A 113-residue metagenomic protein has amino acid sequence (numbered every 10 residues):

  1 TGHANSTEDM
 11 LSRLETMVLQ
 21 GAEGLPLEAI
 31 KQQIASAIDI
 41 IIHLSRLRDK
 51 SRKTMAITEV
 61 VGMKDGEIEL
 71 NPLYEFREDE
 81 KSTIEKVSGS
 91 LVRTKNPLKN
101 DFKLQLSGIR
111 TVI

Functional and structural regions predicted by a protein language model:
T1-D65: Conserved P-loop NTPase nucleotide-binding/switch module
K50-I113: NTP-binding/hydrolysis catalytic cores, primarily Walker-type P-loop NTPases
